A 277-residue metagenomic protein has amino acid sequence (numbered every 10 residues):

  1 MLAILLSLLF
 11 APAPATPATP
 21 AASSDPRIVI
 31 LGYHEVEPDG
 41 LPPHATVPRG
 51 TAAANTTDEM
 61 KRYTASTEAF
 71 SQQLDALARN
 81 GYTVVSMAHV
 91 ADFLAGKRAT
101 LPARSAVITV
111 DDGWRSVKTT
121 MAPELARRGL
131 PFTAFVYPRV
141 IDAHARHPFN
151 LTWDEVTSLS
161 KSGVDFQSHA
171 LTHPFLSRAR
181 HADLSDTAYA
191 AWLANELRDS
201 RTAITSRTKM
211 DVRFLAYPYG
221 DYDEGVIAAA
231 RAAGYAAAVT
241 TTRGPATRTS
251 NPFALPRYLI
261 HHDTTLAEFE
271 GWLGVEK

Functional and structural regions predicted by a protein language model:
M1-A11: Bacterial N-terminal signal peptides
T16-S23: Catalytic-site microenvironment of enzymes that process N-acetyl-hexosamine-containing cell-wall polysaccharides
P26, L31-L41, A53-T57, K61-R62 (+5 more regions): Metal-dependent polysaccharide deacetylase catalytic core of the NodB/CE4 family, i.e., the active-site-bearing domain
P38-P43, D263-A267: Short, solvent-exposed loop/turn elements at domain surfaces
A65-R98, T205, R231-T265, G271-K277: C-terminal domain-boundary segment and adjacent tail
A69, A76, E124-R127, S158 (+1 more regions): Alpha-helical scaffold elements within enzyme catalytic domains, especially in hydrolases
S105, V110-G113, T119, Y235-G244: Acidic, His- and aromatic-enriched active-site or binding-groove loops in soluble protein domains that engage sugars
A188, D221-A237: Short, electropositive alpha-helical surface patch
